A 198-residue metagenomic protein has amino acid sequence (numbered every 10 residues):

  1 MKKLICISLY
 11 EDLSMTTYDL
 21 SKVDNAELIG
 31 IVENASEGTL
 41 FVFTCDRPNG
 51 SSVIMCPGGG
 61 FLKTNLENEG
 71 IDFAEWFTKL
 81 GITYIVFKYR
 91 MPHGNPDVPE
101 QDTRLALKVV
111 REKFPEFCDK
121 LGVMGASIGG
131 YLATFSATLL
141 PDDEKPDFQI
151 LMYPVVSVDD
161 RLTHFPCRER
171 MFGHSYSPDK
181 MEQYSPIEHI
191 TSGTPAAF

Functional and structural regions predicted by a protein language model:
M1-R47, P96: N-terminal cap/lid segment of alpha/beta-hydrolase-fold proteins
L20-V23, E27, V155-H189: Mobile cap/lid helix-loop segments that gate and shape the active-site cleft of serine hydrolases
G50-G58: Short beta-strand element of the alpha/beta-hydrolase
S52, T78-K88: A fold-wide structural signal in alpha/beta-hydrolase
G59, K88-P92, V155: Short beta-to-alpha linker loops that shape the active-site pocket of alpha/beta-hydrolase fold enzymes
N65-D72, I85-D119: Catalytic nucleophile-loop/oxyanion-hole region of alpha/beta-hydrolase and closely related hydrolase-like folds
L105-C167, M181: Primarily recognizes the serine-hydrolase "nucleophile elbow" in alpha/beta-hydrolase and SGNH/GDSL folds
P195-F198: Catalytic His-Asp charge-relay segment
